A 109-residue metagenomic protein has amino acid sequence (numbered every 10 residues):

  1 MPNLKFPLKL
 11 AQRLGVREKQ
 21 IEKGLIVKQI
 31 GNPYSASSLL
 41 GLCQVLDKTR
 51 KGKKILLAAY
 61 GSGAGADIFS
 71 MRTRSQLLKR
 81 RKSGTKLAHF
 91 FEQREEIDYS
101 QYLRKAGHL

Functional and structural regions predicted by a protein language model:
M1-L109: Claisen-condensing/thiolase-fold acyl-transfer catalytic domains that form or cleave C-C bonds in fatty acid
